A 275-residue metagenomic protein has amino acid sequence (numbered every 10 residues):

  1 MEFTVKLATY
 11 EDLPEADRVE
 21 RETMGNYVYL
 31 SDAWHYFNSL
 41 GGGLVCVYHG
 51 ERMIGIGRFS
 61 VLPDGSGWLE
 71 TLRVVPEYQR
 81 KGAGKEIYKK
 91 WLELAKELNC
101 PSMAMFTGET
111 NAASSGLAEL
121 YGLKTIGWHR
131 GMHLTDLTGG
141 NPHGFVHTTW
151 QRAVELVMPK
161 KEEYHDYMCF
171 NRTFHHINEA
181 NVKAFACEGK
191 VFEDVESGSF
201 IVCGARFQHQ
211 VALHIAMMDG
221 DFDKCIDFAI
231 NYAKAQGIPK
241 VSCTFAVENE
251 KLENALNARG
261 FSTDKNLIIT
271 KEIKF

Functional and structural regions predicted by a protein language model:
L13, E20-V45, H49-R58, E162-F192: Active-site rim helix/loop that mediates acceptor-substrate recognition in acyltransferases
C46, R52-S60, W68, R73 (+1 more regions): Conserved beta-strand in the GNAT
V61-L69, Q79, V202-I215, S262-L267: A conserved beta-turn-beta hairpin within the catalytic core of GNAT-like acetyltransferases that forms part
V74, R80-E93, G116, D221-Y232: Conserved acetyl-CoA-binding loop-helix of GNAT-fold acetyltransferases
K85, E97, E109-G127, V247-T263: Conserved active-site alpha-helix within GNAT-family acetyltransferase domains
A95-T110, Q236-A246: Conserved GNAT acetyl-CoA-binding A-motif
A104-T107, K124-T138, G260-I273: Conserved catalytic-core motifs of GNAT/GCN5-like acyltransferases
Y121-H209: Amide-forming acyltransferase catalytic core, primarily the GNAT-like/NAT-type and related acyltransferase folds
